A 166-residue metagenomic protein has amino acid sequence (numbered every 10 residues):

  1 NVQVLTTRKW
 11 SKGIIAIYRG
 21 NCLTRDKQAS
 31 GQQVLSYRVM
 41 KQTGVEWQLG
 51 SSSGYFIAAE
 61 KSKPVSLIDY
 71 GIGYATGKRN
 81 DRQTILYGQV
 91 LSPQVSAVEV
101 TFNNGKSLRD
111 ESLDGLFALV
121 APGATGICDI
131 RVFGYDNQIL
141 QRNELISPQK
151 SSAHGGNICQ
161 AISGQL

Functional and structural regions predicted by a protein language model:
N1-L67: Long, contiguous interaction/targeting segments characteristic of exported/extracellular or secretory-pathway proteins
Q3-R8, T76-G77, R109-D110: Short, exposed beta-strand/loop patches in secreted or surface proteins that constitute
W10, I17, Q28, K41 (+10 more regions): Generic detector of intrinsically disordered, low-complexity, polar/charged segments
A16, L23, W47, S53 (+7 more regions): Polar low-complexity intrinsically disordered regions enriched in Ser/Thr and small residues
V34-K41, T76-N80, Y135: Polybasic, low-complexity, intrinsically disordered segments
A59-Q83: Beta-strand-rich domain onsets/edges
R79-I85, P93-Q165: Ser/Thr-rich low-complexity repeats and stalk/linker segments
